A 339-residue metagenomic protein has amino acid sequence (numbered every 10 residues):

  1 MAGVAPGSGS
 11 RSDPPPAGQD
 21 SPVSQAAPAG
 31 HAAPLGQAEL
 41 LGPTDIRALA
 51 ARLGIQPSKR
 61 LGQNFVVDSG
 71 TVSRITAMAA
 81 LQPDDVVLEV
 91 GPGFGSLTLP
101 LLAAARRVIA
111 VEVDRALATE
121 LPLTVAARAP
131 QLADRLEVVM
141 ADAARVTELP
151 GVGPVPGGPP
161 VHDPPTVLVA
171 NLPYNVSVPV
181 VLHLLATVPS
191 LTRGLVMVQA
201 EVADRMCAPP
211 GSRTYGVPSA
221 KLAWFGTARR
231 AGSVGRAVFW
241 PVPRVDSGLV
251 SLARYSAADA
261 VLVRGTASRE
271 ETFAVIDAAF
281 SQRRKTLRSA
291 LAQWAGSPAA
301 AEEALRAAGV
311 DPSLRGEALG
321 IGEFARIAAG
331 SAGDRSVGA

Functional and structural regions predicted by a protein language model:
M1-V275, R306, R326-A329, G333-A339: Catalytic cores of RNA-modifying enzymes
D277-A339: C-terminal lobe and adjacent flexible extensions of AdoMet/dcAdoMet transferase-like proteins
